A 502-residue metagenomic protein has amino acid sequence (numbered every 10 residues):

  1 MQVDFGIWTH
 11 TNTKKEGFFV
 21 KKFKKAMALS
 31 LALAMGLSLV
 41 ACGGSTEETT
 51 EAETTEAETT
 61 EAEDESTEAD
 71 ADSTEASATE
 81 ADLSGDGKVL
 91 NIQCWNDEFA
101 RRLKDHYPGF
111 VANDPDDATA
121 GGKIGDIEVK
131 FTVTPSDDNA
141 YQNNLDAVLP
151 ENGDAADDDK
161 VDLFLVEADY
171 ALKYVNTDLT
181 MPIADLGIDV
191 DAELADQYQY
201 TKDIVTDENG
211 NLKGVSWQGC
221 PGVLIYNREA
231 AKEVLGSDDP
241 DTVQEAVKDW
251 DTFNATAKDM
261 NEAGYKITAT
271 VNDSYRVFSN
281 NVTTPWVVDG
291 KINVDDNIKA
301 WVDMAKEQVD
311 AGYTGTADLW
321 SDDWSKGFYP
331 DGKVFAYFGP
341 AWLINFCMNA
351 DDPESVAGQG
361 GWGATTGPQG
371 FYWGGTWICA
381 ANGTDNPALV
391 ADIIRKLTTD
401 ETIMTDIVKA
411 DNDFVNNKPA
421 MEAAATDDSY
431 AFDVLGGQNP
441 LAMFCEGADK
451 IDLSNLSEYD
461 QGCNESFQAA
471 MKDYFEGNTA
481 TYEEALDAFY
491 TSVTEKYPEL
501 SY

Functional and structural regions predicted by a protein language model:
M1-A69, T74: Gram-positive cell-envelope targeting signals
C42-L172, L389, T479, E483-Y502: Conserved N-terminal structural module of periplasmic/extracytoplasmic solute-binding proteins
E75-A81, D126, N139-Q142, G153-D157 (+5 more regions): Hinge/lid segment of periplasmic solute-binding proteins
K88, G125, P150, A311 (+1 more regions): Extracytoplasmic/periplasmic substrate-recognition and gating elements
V133-A147, K248-T252, A317-P330: Short helix-initiation/N-cap motifs at beta->coil->alpha
A168-A184, Q199-T242, N254, T270-K291 (+3 more regions): Periplasmic solute-binding protein
T252-N261, G290-D322, G361: Glycine-centered hinge/linker elements that transmit conformational signals in sensory and ligand-binding systems
T426-Y502: Conserved C-terminal helix/tail region of periplasmic/extracytoplasmic solute-binding proteins
